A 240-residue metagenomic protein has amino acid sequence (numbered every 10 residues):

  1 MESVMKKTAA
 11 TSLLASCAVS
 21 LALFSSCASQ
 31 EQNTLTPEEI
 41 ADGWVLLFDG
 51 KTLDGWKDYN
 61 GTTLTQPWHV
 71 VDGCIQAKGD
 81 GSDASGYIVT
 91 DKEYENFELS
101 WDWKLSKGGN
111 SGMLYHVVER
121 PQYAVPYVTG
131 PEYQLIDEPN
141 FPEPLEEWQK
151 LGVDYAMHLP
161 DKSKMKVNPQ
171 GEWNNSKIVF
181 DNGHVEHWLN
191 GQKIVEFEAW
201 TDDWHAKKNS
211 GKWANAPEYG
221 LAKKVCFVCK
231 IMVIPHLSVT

Functional and structural regions predicted by a protein language model:
M1-A9: N-terminal secretory signal peptides that target proteins for export/translocation
T8, L14, C27-S29: N-terminal export/targeting leaders of redox proteins
S12-L23: Bacterial N-terminal signal peptides
C27-T240: Carbohydrate-interacting regions of secretory-pathway proteins
